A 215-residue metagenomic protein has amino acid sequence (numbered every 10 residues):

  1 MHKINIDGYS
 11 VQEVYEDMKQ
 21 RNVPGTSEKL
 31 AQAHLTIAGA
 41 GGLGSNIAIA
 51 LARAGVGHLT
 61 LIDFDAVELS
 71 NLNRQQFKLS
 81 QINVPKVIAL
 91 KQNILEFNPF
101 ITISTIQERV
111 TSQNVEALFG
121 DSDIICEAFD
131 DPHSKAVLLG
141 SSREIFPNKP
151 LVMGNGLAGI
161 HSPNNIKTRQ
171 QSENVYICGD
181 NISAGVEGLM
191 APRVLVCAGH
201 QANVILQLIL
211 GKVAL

Functional and structural regions predicted by a protein language model:
M1-G8, L118-I124, A128-L215: Glycine-rich phosphate/adenylate-binding loop
M1-L35: N-terminal charged helix/coil linker that caps or initiates catalytic domains
I37-A40, L61: Hydrophobic Val/Ile/Leu positions in short beta-strands of Rossmann-like dinucleotide-binding domains
L43-G44: Hydrophobic/small residue at the entry helix of a nucleotide-binding pocket
R53-H58: Conserved S-adenosyl-L-methionine
D63-F97: Glycine-rich phosphate-binding loop and adjoining beta1-alpha1-beta2 segment of Rossmann-like nucleotide-binding folds
V87-D123, F129-P132: A structured beta-alpha segment of the ubiquitous adenosine-cofactor-binding alpha/beta core
